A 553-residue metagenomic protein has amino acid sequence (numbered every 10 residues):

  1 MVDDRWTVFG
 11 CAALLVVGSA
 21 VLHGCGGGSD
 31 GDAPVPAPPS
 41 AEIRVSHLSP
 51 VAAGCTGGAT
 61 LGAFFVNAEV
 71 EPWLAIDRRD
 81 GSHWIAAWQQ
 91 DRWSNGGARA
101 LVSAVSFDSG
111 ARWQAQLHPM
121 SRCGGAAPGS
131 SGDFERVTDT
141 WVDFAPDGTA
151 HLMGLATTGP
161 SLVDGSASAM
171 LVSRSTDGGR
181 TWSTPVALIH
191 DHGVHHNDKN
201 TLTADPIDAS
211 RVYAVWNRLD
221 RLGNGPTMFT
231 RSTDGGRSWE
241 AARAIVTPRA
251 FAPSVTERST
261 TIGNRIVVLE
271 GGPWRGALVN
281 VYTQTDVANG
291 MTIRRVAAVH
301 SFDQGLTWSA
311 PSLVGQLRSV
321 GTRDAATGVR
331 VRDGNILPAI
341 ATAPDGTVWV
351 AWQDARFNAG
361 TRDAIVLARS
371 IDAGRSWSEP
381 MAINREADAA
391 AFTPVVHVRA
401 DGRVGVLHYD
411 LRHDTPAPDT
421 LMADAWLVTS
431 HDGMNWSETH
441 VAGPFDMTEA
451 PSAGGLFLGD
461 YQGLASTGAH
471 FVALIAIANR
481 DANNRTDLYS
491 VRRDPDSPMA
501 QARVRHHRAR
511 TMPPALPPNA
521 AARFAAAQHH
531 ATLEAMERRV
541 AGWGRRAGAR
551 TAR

Functional and structural regions predicted by a protein language model:
V2-C11: Bacterial N-terminal signal peptides that target proteins for export
C11-G18: Hydrophobic helical h-region of N-terminal Sec-dependent signal peptides in bacterial secretory/periplasmic proteins
H23-G24: C-terminal motif of bacterial Sec signal peptides marking the signal peptidase cleavage site
G27: Short, conserved catalytic or interaction motifs in soluble domains
V35-R553: C-terminal PAP-associated
